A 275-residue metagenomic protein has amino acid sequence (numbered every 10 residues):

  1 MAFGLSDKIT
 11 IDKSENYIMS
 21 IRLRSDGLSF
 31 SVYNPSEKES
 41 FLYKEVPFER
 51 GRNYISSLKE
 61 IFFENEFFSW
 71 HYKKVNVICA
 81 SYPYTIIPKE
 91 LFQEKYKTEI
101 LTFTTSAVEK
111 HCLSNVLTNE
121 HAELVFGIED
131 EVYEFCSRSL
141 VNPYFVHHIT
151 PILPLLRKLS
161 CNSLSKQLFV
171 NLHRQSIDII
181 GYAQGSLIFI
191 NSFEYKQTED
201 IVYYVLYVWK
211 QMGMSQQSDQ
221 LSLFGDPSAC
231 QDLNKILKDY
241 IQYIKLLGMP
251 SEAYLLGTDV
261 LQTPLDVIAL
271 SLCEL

Functional and structural regions predicted by a protein language model:
M1-L275: Hydrophobic/aromatic-enriched cytosolic interaction surfaces used to assemble or bind macromolecules
